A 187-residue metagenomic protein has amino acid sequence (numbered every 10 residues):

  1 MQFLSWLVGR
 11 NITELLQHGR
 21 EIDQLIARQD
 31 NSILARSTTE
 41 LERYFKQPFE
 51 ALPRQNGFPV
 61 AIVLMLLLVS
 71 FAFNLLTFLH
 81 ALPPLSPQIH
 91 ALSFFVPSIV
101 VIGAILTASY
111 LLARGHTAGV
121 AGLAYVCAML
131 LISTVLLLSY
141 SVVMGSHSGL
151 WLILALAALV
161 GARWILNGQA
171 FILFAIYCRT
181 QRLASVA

Functional and structural regions predicted by a protein language model:
V8-L15, Q169-A187: Short, highly charged, low-complexity non-transmembrane loops/tails of multi-pass membrane proteins
T13-S70: Cytosolic juxtamembrane helix and N-cap/initiation of the first transmembrane helix
E50-I62, F78-H90, S109-A118: Short juxtamembrane and helix-loop transition motifs at transmembrane-helix boundaries in membrane proteins
L64-N74, I153-W164: Hydrophobic core of alpha-helical transmembrane segments in multi-pass integral membrane proteins
L67-L76, L85-T107: Generic alpha-helical transmembrane segments
F73-L85, T134-V143: Juxtamembrane "helix-exit" motif on the non-cytosolic side of transmembrane helices
L106-L130: Loop-to-transmembrane helix junctions at the membrane interface
G119, I132-L152: Membrane-helix boundary connector in multi-pass membrane proteins
